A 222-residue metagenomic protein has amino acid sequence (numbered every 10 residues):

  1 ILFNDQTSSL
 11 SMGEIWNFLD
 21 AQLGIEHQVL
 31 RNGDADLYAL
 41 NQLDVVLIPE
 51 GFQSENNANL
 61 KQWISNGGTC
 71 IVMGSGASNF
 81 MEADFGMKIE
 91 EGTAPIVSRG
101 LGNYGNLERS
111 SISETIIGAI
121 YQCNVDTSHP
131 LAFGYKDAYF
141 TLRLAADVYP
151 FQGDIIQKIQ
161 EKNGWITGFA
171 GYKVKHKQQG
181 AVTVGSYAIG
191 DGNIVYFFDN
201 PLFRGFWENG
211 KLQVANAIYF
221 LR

Functional and structural regions predicted by a protein language model:
L2-N4, F197: Short hydrophobic segments within beta-strands
N4-K88: Helical hinge/lid and interdomain linker segments adjacent to catalytic or ligand-binding clefts that mediate domain
A21, I25, P130, K136-F140 (+1 more regions): Extracellular ligand-binding/catalytic regions of CAZymes and related secreted enzymes and adhesion modules
I25-R31, V72-M73, I89-A94, F140-L144 (+2 more regions): Acidic/polar loop patches that form or flank catalytic/metal-binding clefts of enzymes that bind anionic ligands
E55-G134: A glycine-rich, often tryptophan-bearing local segment used as a flexible ligand/cofactor-contacting loop or short
I71, Q157, V195-F197: Hydrophobic/aromatic beta-strand patches that form the interior of the parallel beta-sheet core in alpha/beta enzyme
E91-G92, Q152-I155, S186-I189: Extended, composition-driven regions rather than compact fold-specific motifs
V125-A170: Acidic, glycine-rich loop-and-strand cores that form catalytic or ligand-binding grooves in diverse globular domains
